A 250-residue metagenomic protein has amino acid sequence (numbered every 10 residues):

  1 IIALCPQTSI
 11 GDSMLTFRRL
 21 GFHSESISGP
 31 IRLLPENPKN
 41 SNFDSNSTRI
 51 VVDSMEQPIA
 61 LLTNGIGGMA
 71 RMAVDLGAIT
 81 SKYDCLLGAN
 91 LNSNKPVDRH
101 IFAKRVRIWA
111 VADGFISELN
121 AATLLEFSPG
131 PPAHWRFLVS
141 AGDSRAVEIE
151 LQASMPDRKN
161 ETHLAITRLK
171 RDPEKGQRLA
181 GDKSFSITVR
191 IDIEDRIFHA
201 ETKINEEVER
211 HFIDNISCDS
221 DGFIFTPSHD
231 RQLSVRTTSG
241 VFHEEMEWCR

Functional and structural regions predicted by a protein language model:
I1-R250: Terminal accessory carbohydrate-recognition/targeting modules of carbohydrate-active enzymes
